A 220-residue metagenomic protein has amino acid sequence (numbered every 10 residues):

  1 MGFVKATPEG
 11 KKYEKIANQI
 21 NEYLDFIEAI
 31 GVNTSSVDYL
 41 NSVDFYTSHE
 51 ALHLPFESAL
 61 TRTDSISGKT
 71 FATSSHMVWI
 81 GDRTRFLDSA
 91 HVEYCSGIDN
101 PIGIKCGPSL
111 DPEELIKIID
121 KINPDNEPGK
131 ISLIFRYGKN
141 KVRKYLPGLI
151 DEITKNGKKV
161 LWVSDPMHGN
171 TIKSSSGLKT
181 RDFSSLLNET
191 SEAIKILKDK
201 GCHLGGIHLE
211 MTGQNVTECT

Functional and structural regions predicted by a protein language model:
M1-G138, L178-D182, E189, H203-E210 (+1 more regions): Active-site-facing alpha/beta catalytic cores
F135-Q214: Extended C-terminal subregions enriched in glycine
